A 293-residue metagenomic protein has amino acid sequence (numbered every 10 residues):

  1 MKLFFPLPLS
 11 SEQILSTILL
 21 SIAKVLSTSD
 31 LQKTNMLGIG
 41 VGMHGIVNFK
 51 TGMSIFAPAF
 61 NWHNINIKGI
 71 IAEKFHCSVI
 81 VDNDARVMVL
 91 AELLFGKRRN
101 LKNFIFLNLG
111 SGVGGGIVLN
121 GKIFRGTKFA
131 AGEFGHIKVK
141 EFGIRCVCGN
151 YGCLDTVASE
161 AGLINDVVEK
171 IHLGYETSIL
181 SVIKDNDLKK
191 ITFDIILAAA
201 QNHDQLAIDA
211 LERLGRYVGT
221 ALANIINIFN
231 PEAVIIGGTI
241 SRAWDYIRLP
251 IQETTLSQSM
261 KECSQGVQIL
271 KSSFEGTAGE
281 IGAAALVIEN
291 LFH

Functional and structural regions predicted by a protein language model:
M1-L37, K50-T51, E73-C77, L94-G96 (+3 more regions): ATP-binding/phosphotransfer module of carbohydrate and carboxylate kinases, centering on a glycine-rich
F5-L7, W62, A131-E133: A short acidic/small-residue loop/turn micro-motif
V47, S54, I123-F124: Hydrophobic "anchor" residues
S54-N61: Glycine- and acidic-residue-enriched helix-capping/strand-helix junction motifs
K68, V79-F106: Conserved phosphate-binding catalytic cores of ATP/NTP-utilizing and phosphoryl-transfer enzymes
D84, G110, A283: Active-site glycine-centered loops adjacent to acidic/histidine catalytic or metal-binding residues that shape
K97-A158: Glycine-rich phosphate-binding loop of actin/hexokinase-like ATP-binding domains
